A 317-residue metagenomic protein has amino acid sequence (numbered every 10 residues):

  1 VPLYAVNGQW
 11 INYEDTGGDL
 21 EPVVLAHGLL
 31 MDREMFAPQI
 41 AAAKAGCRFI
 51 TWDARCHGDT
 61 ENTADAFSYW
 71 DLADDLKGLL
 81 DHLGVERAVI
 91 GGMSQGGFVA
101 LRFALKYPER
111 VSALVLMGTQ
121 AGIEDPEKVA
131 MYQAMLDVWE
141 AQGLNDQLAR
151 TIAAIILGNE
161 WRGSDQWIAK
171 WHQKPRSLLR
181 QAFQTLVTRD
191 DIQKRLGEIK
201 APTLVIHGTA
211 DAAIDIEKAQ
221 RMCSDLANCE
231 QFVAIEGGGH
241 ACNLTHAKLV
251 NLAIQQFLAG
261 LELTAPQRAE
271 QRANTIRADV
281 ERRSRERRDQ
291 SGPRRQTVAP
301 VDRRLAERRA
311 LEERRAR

Functional and structural regions predicted by a protein language model:
Q9-D65: Conserved HGGG/HGGXW glycine-rich cap/lid loop of the alpha/beta-hydrolase fold
W70-A88: Conserved acidic catalytic loop of the alpha/beta-hydrolase fold
G92, G96, A100: Gly/Ala-rich beta-loop-alpha elbow adjacent to hydrolase catalytic centers
L101-K106, V111-Q142: Flexible "cap/lid" loop of the alpha/beta hydrolase fold
E124-A130, L144-G197: Conserved alpha/beta-hydrolase catalytic His-Asp/Glu region
I199, V205-H207, D211: Short beta-strand/loop motif that positions the catalytic acidic residue of the alpha/beta-hydrolase fold
I216, Q220-A241: Catalytic histidine neighborhood in serine/cysteine hydrolases with alpha/beta-hydrolase-type architecture
G238-N251: Catalytic histidine-centered segment of alpha/beta-hydrolase-like enzymes
